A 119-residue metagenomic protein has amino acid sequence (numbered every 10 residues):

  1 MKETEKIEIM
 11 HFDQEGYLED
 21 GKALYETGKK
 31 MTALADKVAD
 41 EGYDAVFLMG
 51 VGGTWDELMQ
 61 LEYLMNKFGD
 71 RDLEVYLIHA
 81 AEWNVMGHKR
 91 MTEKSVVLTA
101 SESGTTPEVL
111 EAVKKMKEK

Functional and structural regions predicted by a protein language model:
M1-E41: Cofactor-/ligand-binding subdomain signature composed of acidic, glycine-rich, tryptophan-containing flexible loops
A39-K119: Glycine-rich phosphate-binding loops that contact phosphosugars or nucleotide phosphates
